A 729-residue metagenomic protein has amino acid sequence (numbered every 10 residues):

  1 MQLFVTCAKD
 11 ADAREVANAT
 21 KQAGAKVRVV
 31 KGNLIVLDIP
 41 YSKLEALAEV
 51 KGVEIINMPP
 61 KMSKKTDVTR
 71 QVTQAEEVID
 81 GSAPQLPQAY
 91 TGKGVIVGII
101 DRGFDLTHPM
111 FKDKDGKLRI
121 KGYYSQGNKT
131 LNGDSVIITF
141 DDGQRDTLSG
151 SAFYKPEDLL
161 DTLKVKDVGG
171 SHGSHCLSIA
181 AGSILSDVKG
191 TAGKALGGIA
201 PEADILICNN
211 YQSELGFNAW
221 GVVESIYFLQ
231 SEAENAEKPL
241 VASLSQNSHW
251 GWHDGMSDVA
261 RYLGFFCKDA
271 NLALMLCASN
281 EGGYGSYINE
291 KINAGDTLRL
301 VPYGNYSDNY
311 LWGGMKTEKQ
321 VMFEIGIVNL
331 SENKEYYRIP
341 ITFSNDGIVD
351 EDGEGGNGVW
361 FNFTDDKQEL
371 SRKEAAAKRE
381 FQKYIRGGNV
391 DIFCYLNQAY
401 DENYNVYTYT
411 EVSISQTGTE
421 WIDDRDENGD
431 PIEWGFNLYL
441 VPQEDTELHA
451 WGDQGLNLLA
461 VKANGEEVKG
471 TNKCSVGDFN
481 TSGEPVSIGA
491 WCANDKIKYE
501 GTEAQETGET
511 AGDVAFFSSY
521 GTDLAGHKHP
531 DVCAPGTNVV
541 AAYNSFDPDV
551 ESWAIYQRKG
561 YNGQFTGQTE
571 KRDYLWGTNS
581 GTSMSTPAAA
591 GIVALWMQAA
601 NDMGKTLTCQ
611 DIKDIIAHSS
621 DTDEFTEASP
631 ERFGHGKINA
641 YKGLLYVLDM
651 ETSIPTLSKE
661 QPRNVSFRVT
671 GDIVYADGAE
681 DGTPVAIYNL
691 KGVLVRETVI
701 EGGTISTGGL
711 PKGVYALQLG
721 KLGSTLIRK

Functional and structural regions predicted by a protein language model:
M1-M650: Loop-rich non-cytosolic ectodomains and luminal regions
I39, A679, T707-L710: Hydrophobic loop/turn residues within beta-sheet-rich immunoglobulin-like superfamily modules
E324-G326, P684-Y688: Beta-strand signatures of extracellular beta-sandwich domains
D430-N437, G703, P711-V714: A glycine-anchored, Pro-Gly-centered beta-turn/N-cap motif
V647-I673, G678: Residue-level detector of functionally pivotal "anchor" positions at catalytic/ligand-binding pockets or at interdomain
S658-K659, E697, K712-K729: C-terminal tail/sorting-segment detector
I673, L694-L710: Glycine-centered tight-turn motifs at strand-turn-strand junctions
Y688-L694, Y715: Short, glycine-anchored, charge-dense loop/turn motifs used at functional sites
